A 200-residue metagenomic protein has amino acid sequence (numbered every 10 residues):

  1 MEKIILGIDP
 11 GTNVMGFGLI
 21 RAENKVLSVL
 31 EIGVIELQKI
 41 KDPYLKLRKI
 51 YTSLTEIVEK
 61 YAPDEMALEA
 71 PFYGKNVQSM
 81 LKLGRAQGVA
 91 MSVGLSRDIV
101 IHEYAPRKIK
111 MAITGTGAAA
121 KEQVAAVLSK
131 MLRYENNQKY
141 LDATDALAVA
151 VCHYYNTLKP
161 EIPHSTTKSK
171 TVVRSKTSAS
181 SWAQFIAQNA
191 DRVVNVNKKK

Functional and structural regions predicted by a protein language model:
M1-K200: Phosphate- and other anionic-substrate recognition elements at nucleic-acid/protein interfaces
